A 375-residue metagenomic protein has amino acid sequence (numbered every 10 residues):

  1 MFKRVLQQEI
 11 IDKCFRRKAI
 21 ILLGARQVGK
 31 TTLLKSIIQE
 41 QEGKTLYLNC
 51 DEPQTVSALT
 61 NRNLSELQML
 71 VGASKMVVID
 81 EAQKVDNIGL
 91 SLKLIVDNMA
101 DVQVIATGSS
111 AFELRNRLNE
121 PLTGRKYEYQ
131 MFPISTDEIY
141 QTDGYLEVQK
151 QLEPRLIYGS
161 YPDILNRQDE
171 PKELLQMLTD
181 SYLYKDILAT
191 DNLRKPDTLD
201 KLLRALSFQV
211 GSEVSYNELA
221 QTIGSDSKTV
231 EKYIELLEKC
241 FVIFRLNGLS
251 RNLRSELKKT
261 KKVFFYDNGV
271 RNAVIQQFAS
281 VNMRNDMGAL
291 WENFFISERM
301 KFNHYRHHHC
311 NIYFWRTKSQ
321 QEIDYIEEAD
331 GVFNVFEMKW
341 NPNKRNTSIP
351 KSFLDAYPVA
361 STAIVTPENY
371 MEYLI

Functional and structural regions predicted by a protein language model:
K3, Q7-Q8, D12-Q27, T31 (+7 more regions): A cross-kingdom feature that marks ATP-driven nucleic-acid transaction machinery
A19-I21, K75-V78, Q103: Residue-level preference for the first positions of well-ordered beta-strands
Q54-V56, K84-D86, E113-L114: Catalytic P-loop NTPase motifs of RecA-like helicase/translocase cores
V71-I88: Conserved P-loop NTPase "ATPase switch" module shared by AAA+ and STAND
G89-F112, N119-P121: Conserved catalytic/switch belt of AAA+ P-loop NTPases
T107-A111, R117, P133-I134, E368: A short beta-strand-to-loop transition that corresponds to the Sensor-1 phosphate-sensing loop of AAA+ P-loop ATPases
F112-E128, D143-G144: Short regulatory helix/loop adjacent to the ATP-binding pocket of P-loop NTPases
Q130-Y305: Interdomain hinge/linker elements that couple catalytic modules in large macromolecular machines
